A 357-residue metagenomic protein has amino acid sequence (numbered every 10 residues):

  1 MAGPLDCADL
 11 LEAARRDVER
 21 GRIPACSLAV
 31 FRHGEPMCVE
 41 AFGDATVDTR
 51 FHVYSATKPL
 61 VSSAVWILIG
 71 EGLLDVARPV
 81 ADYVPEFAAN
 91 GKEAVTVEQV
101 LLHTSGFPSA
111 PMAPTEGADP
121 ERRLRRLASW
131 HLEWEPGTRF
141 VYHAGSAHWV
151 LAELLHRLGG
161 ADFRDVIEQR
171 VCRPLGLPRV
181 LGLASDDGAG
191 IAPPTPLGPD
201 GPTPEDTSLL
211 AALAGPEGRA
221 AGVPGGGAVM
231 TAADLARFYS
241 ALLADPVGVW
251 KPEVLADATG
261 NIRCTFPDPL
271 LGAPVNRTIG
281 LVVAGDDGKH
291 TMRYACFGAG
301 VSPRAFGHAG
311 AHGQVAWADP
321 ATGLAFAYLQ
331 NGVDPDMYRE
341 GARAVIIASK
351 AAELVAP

Functional and structural regions predicted by a protein language model:
D6, L10, V53-T57, V61 (+6 more regions): Hydrophobic (often cysteine-bearing) scaffold residues that line and stabilize catalytic clefts of nucleotide/cofactor
A14, L28, G34, K58-V61 (+7 more regions): Residue-level preference for non-acidic, small/hydrophobic
R15-D17, P267-D268, G300-F306: Short, P/G- and charge-enriched loop/turn segments at secondary-structure junctions
R15-T46, V76, E116, A316-D319 (+2 more regions): A short, well-structured edge-of-sheet supersecondary motif
R16-A29, D44-E98, E135-G145, V223-G226: Short active-site loop at a secondary-structure junction that contains or immediately precedes the catalytic residue(s)
N90-G300: Short, surface-exposed loop or secondary-structure junction motifs that flank catalytic or metal-binding residues
A244, V254, T259-P269, D336-P357: Short, gly/Ser/Thr-rich active-site loops of penicillin-recognizing serine hydrolases
M292-G341, V345-A348: Low-complexity, glycine/alanine/valine/leucine- and proline-rich hydrophobic stretches
